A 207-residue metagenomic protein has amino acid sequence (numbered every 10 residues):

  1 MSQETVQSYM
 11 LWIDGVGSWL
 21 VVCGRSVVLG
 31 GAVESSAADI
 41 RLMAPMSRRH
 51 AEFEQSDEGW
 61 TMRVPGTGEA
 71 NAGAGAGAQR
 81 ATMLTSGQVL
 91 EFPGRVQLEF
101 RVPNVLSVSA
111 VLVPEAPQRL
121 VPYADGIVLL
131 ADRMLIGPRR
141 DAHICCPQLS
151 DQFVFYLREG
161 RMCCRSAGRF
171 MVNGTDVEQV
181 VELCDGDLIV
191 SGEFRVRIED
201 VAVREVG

Functional and structural regions predicted by a protein language model:
M1-S26: Hydrophobic, helix-prone linear segments
W12-G15, V113-Y123: Short, solvent-exposed loop/edge segments of extracellular or virion-exposed proteins
D14-V16, P93-R95, S191-V196: Glycine-centered tight beta-turn/hairpin loop motif at sheet-sheet or coil-to-beta transitions
S18-W19, Q79, Q97-L98, V177 (+1 more regions): Short, isolated positions in well-ordered beta-strands
V22-V89, D125-G192: Forkhead-associated
S26, E99-P117, R197-G207: Short, compositionally biased
T85-S107: Short, structured interface segments
